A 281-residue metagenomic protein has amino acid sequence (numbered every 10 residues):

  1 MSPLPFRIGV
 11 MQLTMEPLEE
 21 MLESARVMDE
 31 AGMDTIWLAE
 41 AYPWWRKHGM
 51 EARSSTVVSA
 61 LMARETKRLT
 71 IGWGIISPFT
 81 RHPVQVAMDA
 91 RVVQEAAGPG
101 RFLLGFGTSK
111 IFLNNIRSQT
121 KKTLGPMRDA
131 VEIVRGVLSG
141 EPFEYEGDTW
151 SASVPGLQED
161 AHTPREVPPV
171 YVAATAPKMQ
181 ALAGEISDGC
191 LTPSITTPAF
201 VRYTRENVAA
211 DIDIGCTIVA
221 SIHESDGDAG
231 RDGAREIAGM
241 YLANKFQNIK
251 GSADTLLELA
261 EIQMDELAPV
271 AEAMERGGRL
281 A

Functional and structural regions predicted by a protein language model:
M1-A281: Active-site-adjacent structural elements that line small-molecule/cofactor binding pockets in enzymes
